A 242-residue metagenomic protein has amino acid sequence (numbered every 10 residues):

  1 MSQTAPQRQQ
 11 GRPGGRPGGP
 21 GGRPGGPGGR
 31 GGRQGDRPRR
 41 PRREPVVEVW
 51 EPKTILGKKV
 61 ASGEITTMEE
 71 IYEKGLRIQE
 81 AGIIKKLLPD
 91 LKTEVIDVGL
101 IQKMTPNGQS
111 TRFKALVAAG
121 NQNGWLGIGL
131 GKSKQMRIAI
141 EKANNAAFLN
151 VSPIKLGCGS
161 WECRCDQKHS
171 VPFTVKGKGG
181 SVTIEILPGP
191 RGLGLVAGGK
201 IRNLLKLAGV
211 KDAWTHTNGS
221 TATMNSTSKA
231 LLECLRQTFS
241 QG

Functional and structural regions predicted by a protein language model:
M1-G242: Ribosome-associated RNA-binding proteins
